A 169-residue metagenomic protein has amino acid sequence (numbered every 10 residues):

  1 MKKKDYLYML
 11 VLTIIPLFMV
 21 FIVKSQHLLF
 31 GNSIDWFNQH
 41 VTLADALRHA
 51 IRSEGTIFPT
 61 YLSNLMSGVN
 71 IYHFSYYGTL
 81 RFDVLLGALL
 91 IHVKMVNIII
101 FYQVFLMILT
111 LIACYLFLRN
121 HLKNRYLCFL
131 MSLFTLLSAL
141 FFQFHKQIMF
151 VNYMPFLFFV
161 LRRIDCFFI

Functional and structural regions predicted by a protein language model:
M1-S25: Start-transfer (signal-anchor) and selected internal transmembrane alpha helices of multi-pass inner/ER membrane
K2, R119-K123, I169: Membrane-interface helix-boundary motifs at transmembrane edges
Y6-V11, F101, C128-L133: Hydrophobic alpha-helical transmembrane segments
P16-L111, F134-P155: Membrane-interface coil-to-helix junctions
V84, I112-L116, R162: Transmembrane alpha-helix boundary and packing residues in multipass membrane permease domains and related
C114-L137: Transmembrane-helix signature of polytopic, membrane-embedded enzymes that assemble or transfer cell-envelope glycans
V160-I169: Membrane-interface transmembrane helices that cradle and orient dolichyl/undecaprenyl
